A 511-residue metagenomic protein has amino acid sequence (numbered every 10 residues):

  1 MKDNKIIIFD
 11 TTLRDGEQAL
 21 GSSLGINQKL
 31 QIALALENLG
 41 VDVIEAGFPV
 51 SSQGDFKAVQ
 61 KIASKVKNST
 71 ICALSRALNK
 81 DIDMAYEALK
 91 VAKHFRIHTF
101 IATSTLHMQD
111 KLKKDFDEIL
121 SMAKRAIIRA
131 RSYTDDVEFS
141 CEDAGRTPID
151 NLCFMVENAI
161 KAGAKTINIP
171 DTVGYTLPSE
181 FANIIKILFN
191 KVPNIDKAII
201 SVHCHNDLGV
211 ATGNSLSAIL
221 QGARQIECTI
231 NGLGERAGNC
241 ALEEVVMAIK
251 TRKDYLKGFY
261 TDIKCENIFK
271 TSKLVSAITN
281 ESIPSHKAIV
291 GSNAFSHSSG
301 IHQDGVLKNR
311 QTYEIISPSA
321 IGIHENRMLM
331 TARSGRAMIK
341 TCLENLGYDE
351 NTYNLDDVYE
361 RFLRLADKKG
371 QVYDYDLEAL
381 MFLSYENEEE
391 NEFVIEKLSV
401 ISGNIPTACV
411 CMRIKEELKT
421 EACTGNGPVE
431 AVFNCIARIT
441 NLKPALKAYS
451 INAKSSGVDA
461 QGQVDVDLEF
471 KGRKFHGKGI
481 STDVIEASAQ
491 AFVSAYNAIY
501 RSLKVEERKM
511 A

Functional and structural regions predicted by a protein language model:
K5-I6, T12, M247-I249, D254-A422 (+1 more regions): A mid-to-C-terminal "edge-of-domain" accessory segment
I6-I8, D15-V43, F56-K65, N79-I200 (+1 more regions): Alpha/beta enzyme core
L13, F48-P49, L74-A77, I101-A102 (+6 more regions): Short, ordered loop/turn segments at secondary-structure junctions
Q18, Q31-I32, G370-F475, G479-E486: Non-catalytic terminal/interface segments that mediate subunit docking, oligomerization, and allosteric communication
L39, K65, A88-A92, A126-Y133 (+12 more regions): Change "in soluble alpha/beta enzymes" to "in soluble alpha/beta proteins
N68, D171-T172, E227-E235, T251-T261 (+3 more regions): Short beta-alpha connecting loops at secondary-structure transitions that line or flank enzyme active sites
T176, A182-K308: Catalytic alpha/beta core domains of metabolic enzymes, predominantly
K474-H476, I480-K509: Mixed-charge, glycine-accented linear interaction segment located at domain edges/termini
